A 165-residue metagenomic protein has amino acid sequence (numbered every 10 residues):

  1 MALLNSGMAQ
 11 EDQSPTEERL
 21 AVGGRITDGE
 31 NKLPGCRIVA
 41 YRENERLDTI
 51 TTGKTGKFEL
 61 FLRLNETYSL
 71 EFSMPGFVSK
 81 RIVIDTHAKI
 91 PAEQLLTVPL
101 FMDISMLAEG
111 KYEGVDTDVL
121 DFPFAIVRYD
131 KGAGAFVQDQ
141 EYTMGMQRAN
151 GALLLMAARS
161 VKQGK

Functional and structural regions predicted by a protein language model:
M1-E18: Bacterial Sec-dependent N-terminal signal peptides
A9-E11, R81-I82, I90-K165: Feature of secretome-associated and extracellular-like proteins
E17-P34: Structural motif
E30, R42-N44, G76-V78: Solvent-exposed strand-loop boundary residues in beta-sheet-rich modules
R37-A40: Hydrophobic beta-strand segments
E45-K57: Short, acidic Ser/Thr/Gly-rich low-complexity loop/linker segments typical of extracellular and cell-surface proteins
E59-S69, P75: Short Pro-Gly-centered beta-turn/loop motif in secreted/extracellular proteins
S73-H87: A short, solvent-exposed loop/turn motif at the edges and junctions of modular extracellular/periplasmic domains
